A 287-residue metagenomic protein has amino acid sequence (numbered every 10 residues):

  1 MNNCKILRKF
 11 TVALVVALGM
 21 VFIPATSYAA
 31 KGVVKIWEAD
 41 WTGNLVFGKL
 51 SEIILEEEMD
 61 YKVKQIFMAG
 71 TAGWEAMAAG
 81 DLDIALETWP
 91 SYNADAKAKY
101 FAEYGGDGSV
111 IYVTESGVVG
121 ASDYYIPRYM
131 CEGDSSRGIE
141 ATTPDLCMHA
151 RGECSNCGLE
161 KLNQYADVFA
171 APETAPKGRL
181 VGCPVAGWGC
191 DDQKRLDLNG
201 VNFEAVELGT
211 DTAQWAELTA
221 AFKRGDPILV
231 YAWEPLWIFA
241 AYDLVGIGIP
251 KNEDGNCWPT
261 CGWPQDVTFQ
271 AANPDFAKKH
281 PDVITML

Functional and structural regions predicted by a protein language model:
N2-L14: Bacterial N-terminal signal peptides that target proteins for export
V12-I23: Bacterial N-terminal signal peptides
A30-G43, Y61-I66, K177-V181, L287: Short, well-ordered beta-strand elements
T42-Y61, K194-L196: Short, polar/charged alpha-helical segment
A69-D134: N-terminal segment of the mature folded domain
E75-A76, L82-W89, A175-E253: Ligand-binding pocket segment of bilobal, Venus flytrap-like solute-binding proteins
G106-D123, D211-A213, I238-M286: Periplasmic-binding protein-like
D107-L180: A conserved helix-loop-strand patch within extracytoplasmic ligand-binding domains of the periplasmic binding
